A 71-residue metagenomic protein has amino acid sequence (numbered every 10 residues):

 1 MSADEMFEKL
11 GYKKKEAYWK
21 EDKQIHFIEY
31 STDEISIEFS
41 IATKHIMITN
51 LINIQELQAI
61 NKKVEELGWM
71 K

Functional and structural regions predicted by a protein language model:
M1-E16: Amphipathic alpha-helical segments
A3-M6, T49-K71: Ampiphathic alpha-helical segments that act as solvent-exposed interaction surfaces
K14-N61: Acidic, low-complexity, intrinsically disordered interaction modules
